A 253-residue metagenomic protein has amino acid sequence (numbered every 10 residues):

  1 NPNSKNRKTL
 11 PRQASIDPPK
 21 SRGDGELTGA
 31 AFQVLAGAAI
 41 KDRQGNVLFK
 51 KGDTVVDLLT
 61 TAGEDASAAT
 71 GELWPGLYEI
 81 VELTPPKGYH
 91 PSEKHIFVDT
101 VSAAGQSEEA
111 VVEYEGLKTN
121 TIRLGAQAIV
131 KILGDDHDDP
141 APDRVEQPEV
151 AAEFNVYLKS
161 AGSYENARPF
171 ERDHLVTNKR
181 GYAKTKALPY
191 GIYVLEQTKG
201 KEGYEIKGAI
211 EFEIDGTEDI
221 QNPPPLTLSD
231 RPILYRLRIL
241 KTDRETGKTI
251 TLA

Functional and structural regions predicted by a protein language model:
N1-A253: Solvent-exposed loop/turn and edge beta-strand elements of beta-rich ligand-binding domains
